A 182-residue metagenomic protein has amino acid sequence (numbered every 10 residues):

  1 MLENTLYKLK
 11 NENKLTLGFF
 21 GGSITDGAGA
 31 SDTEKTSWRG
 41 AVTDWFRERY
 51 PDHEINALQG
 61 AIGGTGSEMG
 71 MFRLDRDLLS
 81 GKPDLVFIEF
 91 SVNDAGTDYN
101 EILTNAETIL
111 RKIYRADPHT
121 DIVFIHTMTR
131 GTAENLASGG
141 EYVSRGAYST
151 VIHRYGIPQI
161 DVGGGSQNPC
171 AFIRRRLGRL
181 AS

Functional and structural regions predicted by a protein language model:
M1-A61, R73-K82: Serine-esterase "nucleophile elbow" of acetyl-processing enzymes
S37-N56, T65, M69-S182: Alpha-helical cap/lid subdomain in secreted, periplasmic, or secretory-pathway luminal O-acyl-processing enzymes
